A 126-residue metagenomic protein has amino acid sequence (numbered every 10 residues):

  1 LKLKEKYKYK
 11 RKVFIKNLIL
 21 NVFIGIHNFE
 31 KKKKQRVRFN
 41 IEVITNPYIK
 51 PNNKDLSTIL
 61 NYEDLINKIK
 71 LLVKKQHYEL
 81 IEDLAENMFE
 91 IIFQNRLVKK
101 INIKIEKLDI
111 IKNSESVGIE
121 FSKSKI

Functional and structural regions predicted by a protein language model:
L1-I126: N-terminal, polar/charged subdomain of small-to-medium soluble alpha/beta proteins
